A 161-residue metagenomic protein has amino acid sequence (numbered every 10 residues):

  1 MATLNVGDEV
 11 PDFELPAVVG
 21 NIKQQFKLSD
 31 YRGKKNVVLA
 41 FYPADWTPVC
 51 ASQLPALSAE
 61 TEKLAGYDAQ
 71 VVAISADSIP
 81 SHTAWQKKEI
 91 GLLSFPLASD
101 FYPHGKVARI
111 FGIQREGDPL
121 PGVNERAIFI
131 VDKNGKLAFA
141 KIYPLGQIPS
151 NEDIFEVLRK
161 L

Functional and structural regions predicted by a protein language model:
M1-L161: Chalcogenol-based redox active-site neighborhoods
